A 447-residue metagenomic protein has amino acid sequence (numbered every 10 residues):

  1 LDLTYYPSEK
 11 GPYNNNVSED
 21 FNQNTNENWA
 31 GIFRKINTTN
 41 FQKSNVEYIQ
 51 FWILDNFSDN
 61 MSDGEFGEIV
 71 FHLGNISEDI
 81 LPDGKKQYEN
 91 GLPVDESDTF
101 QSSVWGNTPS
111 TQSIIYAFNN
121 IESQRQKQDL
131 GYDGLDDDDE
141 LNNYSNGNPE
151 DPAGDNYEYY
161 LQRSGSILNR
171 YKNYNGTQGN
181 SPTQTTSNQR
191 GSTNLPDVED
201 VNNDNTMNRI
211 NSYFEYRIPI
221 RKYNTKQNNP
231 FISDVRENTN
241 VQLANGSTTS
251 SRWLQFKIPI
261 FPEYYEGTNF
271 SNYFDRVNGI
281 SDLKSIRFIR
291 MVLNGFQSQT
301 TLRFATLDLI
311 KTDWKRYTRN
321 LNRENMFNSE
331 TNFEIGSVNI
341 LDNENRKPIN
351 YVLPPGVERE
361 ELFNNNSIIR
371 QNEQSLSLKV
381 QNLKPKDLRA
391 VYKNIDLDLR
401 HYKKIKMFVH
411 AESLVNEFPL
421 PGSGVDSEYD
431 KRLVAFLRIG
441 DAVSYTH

Functional and structural regions predicted by a protein language model:
L1-E27, S113-F256, G267-F270, E324-K379: Long, low-complexity, polar/charged, intrinsically disordered or flexibly structured peripheral segments
E9-Q42, S375, V380-D398: Short beta-strands within extracellular/lumenal beta-sheet-rich domains
T38-N45, G246-S250, I280-D282, N394-I405: Extracellular/lumenal carbohydrate-interaction signature centered on repeated Trp-anchored short motifs
F41-Q50, D55: C-terminal substrate/ligand-recognition segments
V46-Q50, F66-I76, I115-F118, E122 (+9 more regions): Extracellular beta-strand ligand-recognition surfaces/modules
D55-D63, L399, A411-D430: Extended, low-complexity, turn-rich repeat/linker tracts enriched in Gly/Pro/Ser/Thr and Asp/Glu that occur
L81-Q87: Outer-membrane beta-barrel and related beta-rich outer-membrane complex signature in Gram-negative bacteria
T446-H447: Conserved small/polar residues in nucleotide/adenosyl-binding loops
